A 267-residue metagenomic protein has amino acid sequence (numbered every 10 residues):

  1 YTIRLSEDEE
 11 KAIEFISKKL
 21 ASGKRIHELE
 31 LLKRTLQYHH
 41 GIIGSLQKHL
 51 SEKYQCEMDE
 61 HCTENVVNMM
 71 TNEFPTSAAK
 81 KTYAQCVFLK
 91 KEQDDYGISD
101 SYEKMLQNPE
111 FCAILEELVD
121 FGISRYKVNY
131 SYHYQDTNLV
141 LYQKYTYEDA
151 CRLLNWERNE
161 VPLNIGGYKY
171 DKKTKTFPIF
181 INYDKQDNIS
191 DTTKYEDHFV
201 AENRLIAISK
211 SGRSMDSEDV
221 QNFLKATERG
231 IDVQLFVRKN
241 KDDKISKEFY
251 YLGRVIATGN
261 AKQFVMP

Functional and structural regions predicted by a protein language model:
Y1-L139: C-terminal helical accessory/scaffold domains
I3, C56, T76, Q85 (+10 more regions): Intrinsically disordered, low-complexity regions enriched in small/polar residues
I13, S209, K262-M266: A generic structural motif
R25, I43, S99, S124 (+4 more regions): Compositionally biased, intrinsically disordered low-complexity regions
R25-R34, L141-E248: Acidic, glycine-rich low-complexity segments with interspersed aromatic residues
L46, L50, I179-I181, L235 (+1 more regions): Generic structural hydrophobic/aromatic packing signal, biased to beta-strands
D242-P267: Compact mixed alphabeta submodule
